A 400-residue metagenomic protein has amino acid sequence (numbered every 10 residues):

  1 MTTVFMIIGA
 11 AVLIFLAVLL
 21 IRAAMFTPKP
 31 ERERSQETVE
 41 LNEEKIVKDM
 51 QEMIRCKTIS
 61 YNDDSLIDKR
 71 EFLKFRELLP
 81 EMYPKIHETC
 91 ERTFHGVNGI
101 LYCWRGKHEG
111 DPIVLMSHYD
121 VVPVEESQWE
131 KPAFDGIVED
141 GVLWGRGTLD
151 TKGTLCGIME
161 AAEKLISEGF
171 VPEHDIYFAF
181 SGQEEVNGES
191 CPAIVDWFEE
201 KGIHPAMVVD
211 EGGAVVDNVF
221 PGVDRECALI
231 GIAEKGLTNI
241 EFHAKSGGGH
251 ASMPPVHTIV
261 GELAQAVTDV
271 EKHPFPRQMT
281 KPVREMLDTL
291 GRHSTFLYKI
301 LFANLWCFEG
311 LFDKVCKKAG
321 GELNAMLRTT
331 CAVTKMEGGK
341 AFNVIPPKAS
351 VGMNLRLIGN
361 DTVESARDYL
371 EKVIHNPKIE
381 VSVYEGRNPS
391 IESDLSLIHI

Functional and structural regions predicted by a protein language model:
F5-T148, E168-P172, M353: Acidic/His- and Gly-rich active-site-bordering loop/insert found across diverse amide/peptide-bond hydrolases
L19-R22, E160-S167, Q265-D269: Short glycine/serine- and small hydrophobic-enriched flexible loop segments
P30-E31, F198-K201, A206, A214-R225 (+4 more regions): Acidic-enriched catalytic cores of C-N bond-cleaving enzymes acting on peptides and small amides
L143, L149-L229: Acidic/histidine-rich catalytic neighborhood of metal-dependent amide-processing enzymes
L287, V381-L395: A short beta-alpha structural unit
V351, L355-L357: Alpha-helical support elements that line or immediately flank enzyme active sites and cofactor-binding pockets
I398-I400: Conserved small/polar residues in nucleotide/adenosyl-binding loops
